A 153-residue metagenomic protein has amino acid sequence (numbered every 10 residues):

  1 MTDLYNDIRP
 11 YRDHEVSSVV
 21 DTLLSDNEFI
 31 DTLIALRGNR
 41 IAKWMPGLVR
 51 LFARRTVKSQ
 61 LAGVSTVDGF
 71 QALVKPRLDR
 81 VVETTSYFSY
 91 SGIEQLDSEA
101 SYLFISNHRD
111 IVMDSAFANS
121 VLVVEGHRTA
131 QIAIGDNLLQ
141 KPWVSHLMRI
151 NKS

Functional and structural regions predicted by a protein language model:
M1-Y102, H108-N119, S145, R149-K152: Membrane-anchoring hydrophobic helices of lipid-metabolizing enzymes
N119, G126-S145: Carboxylate/His-rich catalytic cores and anion/metal-binding grooves
V124-G126, S153: Alpha-helix boundary/interfacial micro-motifs
